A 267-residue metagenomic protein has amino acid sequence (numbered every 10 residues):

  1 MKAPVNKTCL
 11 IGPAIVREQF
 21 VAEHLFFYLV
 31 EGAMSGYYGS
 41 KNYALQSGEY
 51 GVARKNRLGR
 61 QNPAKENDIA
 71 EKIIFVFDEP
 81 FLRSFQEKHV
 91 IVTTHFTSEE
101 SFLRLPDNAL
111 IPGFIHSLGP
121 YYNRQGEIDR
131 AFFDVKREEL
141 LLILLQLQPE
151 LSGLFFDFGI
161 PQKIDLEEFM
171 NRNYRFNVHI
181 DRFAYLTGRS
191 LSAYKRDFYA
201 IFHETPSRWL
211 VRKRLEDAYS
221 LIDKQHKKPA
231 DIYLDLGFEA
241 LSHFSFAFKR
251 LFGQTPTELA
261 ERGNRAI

Functional and structural regions predicted by a protein language model:
M1-F96: N-terminal regulatory/effector-sensing and dimerization cores that precede helix-turn-helix DNA-binding domains
M1-K7, I74-Q125, A193-K195, S242: N-terminal/domain-start segments enriched in small and hydrophobic, helix-friendly residues, covering either
L25-Y28, L110-S117, K136, I143: Amphipathic, well-ordered alpha-helical segments in soluble domains
G48, Y194-F198, H243-F248: Short hydrophobic/aromatic patch on the recognition helix
F96-A109, Y122-T187, A200-T205, R212: Short, Lys/Arg-enriched, Trp-marked, Pro/Gly-tolerant hinge/linker segments that flank
E168, R172, N177, D181-R182 (+3 more regions): Terminal helix-turn-helix DNA-binding modules in bacterial transcription factors
T187-L191, E239-A240: Short coil turns linking two alpha-helices in DNA-binding domains
